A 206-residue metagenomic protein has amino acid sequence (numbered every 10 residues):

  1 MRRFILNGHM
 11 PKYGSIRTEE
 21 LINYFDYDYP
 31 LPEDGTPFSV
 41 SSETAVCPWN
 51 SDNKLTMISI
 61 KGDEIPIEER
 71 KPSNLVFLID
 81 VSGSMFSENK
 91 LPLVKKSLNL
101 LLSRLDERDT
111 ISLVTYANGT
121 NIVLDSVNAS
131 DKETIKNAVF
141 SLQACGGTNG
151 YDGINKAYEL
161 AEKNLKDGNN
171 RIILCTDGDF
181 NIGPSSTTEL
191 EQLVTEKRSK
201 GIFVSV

Functional and structural regions predicted by a protein language model:
R2-K54: Acidic/polar low-complexity segments with low predicted structural confidence
V40-V206: Exposed acidic/Ser/Thr-rich ligand/metal-binding surfaces
